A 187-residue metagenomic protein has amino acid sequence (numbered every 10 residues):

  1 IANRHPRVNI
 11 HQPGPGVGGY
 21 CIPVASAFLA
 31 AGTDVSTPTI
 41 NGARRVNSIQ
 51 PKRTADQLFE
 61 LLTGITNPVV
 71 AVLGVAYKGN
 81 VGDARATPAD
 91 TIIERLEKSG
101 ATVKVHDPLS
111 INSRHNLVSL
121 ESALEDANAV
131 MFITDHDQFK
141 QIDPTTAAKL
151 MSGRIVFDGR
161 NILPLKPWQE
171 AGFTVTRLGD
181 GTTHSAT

Functional and structural regions predicted by a protein language model:
I1-T187: Structural/interface elements that position substrates and couple domains in central-metabolism enzymes
